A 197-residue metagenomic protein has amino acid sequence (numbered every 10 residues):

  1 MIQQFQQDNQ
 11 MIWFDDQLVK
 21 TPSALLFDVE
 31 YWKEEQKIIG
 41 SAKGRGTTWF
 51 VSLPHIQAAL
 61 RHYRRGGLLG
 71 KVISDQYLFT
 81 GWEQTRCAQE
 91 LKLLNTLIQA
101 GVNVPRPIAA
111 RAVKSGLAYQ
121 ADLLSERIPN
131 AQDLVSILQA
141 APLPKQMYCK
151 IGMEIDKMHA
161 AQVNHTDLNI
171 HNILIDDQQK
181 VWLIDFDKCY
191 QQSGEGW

Functional and structural regions predicted by a protein language model:
M1-A42, F50, H55, Q178-V181 (+1 more regions): Regulatory N- and C-terminal appendages and interdomain linkers associated with kinase/kinase-like NTP transferase
A24-Q132, D156, A160: Conserved ATP-binding subdomain of kinase catalytic cores across diverse folds
E83-R86, A140-M147, G196-W197: Residue-level preference for long, well-ordered alpha-helices that form the structural scaffold of enzyme catalytic
A118-Q120, G152, T166-L168: Short gly/pro-enriched beta-turn/loop segments at secondary-structure junctions
D133-A141: AlphaC helix of the protein kinase catalytic domain
Q146-E154: Conserved alphaE helix
Q162, D167, D185: Conserved catalytic-loop position in the HRD/HxD motif
H171-W197: Catalytic activation segment of kinase domains across protein kinase-like and atypical kinase folds
